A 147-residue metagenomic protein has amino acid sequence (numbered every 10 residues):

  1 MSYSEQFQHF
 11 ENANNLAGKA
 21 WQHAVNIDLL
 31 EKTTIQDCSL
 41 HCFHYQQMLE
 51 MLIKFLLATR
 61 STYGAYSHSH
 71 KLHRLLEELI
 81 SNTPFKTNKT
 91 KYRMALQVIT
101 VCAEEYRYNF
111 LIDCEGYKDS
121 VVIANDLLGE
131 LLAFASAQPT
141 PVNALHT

Functional and structural regions predicted by a protein language model:
M1-E11, N15-G18, Q22-D28, L57-T147: Long, charged low-complexity segments
D28-L29, E50: Amphipathic alpha-helical segments of tetratricopeptide repeats
T33-Q36: Short pre-active-site segment immediately N-terminal to the catalytic Zn-binding motif
C38-A58: Short, hydrophobic, well-ordered secondary-structure elements
